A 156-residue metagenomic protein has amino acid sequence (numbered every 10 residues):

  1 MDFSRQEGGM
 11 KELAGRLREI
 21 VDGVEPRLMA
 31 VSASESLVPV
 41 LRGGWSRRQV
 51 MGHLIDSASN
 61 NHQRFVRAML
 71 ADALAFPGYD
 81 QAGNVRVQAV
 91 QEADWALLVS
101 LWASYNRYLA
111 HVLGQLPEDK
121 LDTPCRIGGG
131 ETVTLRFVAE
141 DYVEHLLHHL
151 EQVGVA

Functional and structural regions predicted by a protein language model:
M1-G23: Extreme N-terminal tail/first-helix region
M1-R5, A82-V90: A short small-residue
D2, E35-Q81, R107-A110, P124-A156: Short, contiguous alpha-helical
Q6, L13, S36, G43 (+3 more regions): Residue-level recognition of alpha-helical structural elements
G9, R16, R42-S46, H53-S57 (+2 more regions): Alpha-helix N-cap/loop-to-helix boundary motif
K11, G15-R18, R48, G52 (+4 more regions): A generic "alpha-helical surface" signal
R16-R27, V85-D122: Acidic/histidine-rich alpha-helical segments that form the ligand environment of transition-metal centers
P26, A30-V31, V40-L41: A glycine-rich, hydrophobic loop/mini-helix early in the fold
